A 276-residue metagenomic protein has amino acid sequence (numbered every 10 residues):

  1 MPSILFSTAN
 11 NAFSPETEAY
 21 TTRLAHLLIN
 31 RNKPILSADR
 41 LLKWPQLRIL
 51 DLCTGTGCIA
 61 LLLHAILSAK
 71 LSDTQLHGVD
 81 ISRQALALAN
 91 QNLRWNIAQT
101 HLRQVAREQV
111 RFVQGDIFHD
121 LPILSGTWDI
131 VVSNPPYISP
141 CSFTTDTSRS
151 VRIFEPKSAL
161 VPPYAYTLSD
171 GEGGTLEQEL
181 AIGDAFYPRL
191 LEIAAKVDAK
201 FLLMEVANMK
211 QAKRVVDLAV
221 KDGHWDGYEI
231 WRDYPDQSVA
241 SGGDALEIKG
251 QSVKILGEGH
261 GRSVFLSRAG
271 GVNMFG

Functional and structural regions predicted by a protein language model:
M1-L71, S82, L86, S252 (+1 more regions): SAM-dependent Rossmann-like transferase core, predominantly class I methyltransferases with a strong bias toward
N30-Q46, S72, Q91, Q99-Q109 (+2 more regions): Intrinsically disordered, low-complexity domain-flanking/linker segments in eukaryotic proteins, enriched
Q46, T127-W128, A199: Local beta-strand N-terminus motif with an aromatic residue
Q75-D80: Conserved SAM-binding motif I beta-strand of class I
L86-G126, I130: S-adenosyl-L-methionine
P135-A185: Mobile active-site "lid"/loop adjacent to the S-adenosyl-L-methionine
L168-D244, S263: Conserved Class I SAM-dependent methyltransferase catalytic core
D222, S241-G276: Core SAM-dependent methyltransferase catalytic element
